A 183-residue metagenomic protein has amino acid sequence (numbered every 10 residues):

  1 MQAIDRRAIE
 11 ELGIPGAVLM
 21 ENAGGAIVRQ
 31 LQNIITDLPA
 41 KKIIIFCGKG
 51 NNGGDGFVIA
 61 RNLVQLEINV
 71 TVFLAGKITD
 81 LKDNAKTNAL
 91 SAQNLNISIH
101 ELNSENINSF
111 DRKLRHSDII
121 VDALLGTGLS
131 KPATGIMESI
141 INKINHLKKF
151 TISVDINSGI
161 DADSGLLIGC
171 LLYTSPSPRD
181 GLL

Functional and structural regions predicted by a protein language model:
M1-D37: Positively charged, low-complexity intrinsically disordered leader regions
R7-L12, I43, A123-L125: Glycine/charged-rich beta-loop-alpha catalytic/anionic-binding loops adjacent to active sites
R29-A123, P132-V154: Nucleotide and nucleotide-moiety/phosphate-recognizing core
G128-S130: Short glycine-rich, flexible loops that bind phosphorylated cofactors or substrates
S153-I156, D180: Alpha-helix exit/C-cap motif
S158-D161: Short acidic, Gly/Ser-rich segments with clustered Asp/Glu that frequently serve as metal-coordination loops in enzyme
D163-S175: Short, glycine-/small-residue-rich phosphate/pyrophosphate-handling segment
Y173-P176, D180-L183: Single conserved hydrophobic/aromatic residue that forms the stacking wall/gate of nucleotide- or nucleobase-binding
